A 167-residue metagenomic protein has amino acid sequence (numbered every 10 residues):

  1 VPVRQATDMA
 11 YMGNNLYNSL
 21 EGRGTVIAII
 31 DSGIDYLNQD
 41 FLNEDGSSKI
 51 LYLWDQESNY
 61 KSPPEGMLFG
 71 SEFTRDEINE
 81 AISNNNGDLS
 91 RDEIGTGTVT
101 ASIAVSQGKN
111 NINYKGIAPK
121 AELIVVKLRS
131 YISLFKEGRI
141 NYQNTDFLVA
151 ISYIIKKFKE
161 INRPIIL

Functional and structural regions predicted by a protein language model:
V1-R23: Aromatic/His-enriched, Gly/Pro-containing loop or helix-boundary segments that lie immediately adjacent to catalytic
N15-T145, E160-L167: Subtilisin-like serine protease catalytic core
L148-Y153: Short, well-ordered amphipathic alpha-helical segments that serve as non-catalytic structural scaffolds within diverse
I154, F158: Hydrophobic pocket-lining residues that define ligand/cofactor binding sites across diverse proteins
